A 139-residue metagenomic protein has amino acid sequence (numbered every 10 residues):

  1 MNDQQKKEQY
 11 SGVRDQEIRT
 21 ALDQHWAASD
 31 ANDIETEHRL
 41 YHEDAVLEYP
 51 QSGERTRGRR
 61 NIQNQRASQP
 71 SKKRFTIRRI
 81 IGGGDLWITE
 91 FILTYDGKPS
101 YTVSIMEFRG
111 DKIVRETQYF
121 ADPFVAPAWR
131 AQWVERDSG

Functional and structural regions predicted by a protein language model:
M1-E43, Q132-G139: Short, low-complexity N-terminal intrinsically disordered segments enriched in polar/charged residues
N2-V13, Q63-G139: A beta-strand edge to alpha-helix "cap/lid" segment located at domain peripheries
I18, L22, R59-I62, P99: A structural signal for well-ordered alpha-helical scaffolds and beta->alpha junctions
A21, Y41, S52, T94 (+1 more regions): Short amphipathic alpha-helical "recognition" segments used for binding
H25-A28, L47-E48, E90: Alpha-helix C-capping/helix-to-loop hinge sites
D30, A45, Y95-G97: Flexible interhelical turns and helix-capping residues at alpha-helix boundaries within structured domains
I34-G84: A solvent-exposed, acidic/Ser-Thr-rich amphipathic alpha-helical stretch
